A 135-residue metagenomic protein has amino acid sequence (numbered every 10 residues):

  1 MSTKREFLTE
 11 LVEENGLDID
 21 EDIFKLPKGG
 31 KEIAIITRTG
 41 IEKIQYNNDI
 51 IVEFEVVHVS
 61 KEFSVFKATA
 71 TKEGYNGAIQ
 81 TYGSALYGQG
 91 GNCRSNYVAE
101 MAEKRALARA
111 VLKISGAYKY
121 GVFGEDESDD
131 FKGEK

Functional and structural regions predicted by a protein language model:
M1-K135: Polyanion-binding surfaces on beta-sheet-dominated domains and ring/shell assemblies
